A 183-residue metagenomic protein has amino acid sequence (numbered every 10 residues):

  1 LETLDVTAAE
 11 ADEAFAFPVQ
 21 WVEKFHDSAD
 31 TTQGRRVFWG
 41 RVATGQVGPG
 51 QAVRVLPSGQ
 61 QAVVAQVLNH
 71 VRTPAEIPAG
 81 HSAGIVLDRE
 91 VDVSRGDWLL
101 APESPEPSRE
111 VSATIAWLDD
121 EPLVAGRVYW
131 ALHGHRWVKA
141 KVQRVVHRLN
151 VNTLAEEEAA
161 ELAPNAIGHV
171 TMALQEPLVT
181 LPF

Functional and structural regions predicted by a protein language model:
L1-T32, V53: P-loop NTPase catalytic nucleotide-binding module
H26-F183: C-terminal effector/interaction modules appended to NTPase cores
